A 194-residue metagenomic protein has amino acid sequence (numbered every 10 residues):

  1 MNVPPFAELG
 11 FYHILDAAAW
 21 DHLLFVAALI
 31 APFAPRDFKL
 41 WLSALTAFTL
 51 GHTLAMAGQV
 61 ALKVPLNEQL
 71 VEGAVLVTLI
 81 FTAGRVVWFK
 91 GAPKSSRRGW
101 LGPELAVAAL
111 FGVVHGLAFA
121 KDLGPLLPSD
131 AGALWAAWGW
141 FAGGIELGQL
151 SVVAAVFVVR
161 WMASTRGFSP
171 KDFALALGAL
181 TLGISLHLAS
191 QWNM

Functional and structural regions predicted by a protein language model:
M1-M194: Membrane metalloprotein/metal-transporter helix-bundle signature
